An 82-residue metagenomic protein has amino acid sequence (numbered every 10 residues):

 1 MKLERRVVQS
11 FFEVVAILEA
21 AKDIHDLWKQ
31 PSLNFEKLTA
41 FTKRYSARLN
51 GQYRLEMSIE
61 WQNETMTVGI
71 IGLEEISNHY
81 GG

Functional and structural regions predicted by a protein language model:
M1-A16: Arg/Lys-rich, positively charged N-terminal/basic patches that mediate binding to nucleic acids
V14-A21, T65: Short, contiguous, well-ordered secondary-structure segments
A20-S46: A short, surface-exposed loop/turn module that caps and links secondary-structure elements
T39, Y45-G82: Enriched for short, Lys/Arg-rich terminal
